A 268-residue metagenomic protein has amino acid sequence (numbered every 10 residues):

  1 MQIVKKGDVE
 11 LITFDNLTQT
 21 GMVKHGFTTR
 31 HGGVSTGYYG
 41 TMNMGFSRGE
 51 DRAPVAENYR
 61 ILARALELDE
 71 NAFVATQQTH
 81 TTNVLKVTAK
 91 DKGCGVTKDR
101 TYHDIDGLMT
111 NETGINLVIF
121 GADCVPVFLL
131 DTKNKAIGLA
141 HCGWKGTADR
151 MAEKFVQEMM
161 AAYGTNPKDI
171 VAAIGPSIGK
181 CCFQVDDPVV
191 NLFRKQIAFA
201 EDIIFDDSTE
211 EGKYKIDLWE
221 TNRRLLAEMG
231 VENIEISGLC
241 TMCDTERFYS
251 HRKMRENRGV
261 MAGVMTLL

Functional and structural regions predicted by a protein language model:
M1-L268: Active-site microenvironment for binding and transforming phosphate-containing groups
